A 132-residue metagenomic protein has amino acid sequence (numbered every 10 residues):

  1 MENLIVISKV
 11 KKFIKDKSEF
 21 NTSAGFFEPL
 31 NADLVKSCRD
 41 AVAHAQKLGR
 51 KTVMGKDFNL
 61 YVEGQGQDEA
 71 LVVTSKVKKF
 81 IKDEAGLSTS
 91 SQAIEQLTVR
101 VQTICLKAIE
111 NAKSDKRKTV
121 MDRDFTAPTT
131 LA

Functional and structural regions predicted by a protein language model:
M1-A132: Terminal helix-to-tail segments of small alpha-helical proteins
